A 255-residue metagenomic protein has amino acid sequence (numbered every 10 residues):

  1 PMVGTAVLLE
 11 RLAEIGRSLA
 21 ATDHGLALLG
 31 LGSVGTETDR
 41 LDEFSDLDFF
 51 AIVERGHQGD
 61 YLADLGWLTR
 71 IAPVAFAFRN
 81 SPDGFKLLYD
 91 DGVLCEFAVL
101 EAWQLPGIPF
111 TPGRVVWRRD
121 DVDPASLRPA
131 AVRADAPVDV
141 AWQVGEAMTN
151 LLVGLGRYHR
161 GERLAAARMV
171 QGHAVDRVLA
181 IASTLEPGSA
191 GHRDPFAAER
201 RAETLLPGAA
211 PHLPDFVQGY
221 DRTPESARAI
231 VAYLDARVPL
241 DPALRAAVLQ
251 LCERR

Functional and structural regions predicted by a protein language model:
M2-L19, D23, L31-F44, F50-A98: Metal-dependent nucleotidyltransferase catalytic core
M2-T5, W67-A165, M169, L251: Conserved NTP/Mg2+-binding pocket subregion across the NTase superfamily
R11-A13, D60-Y61, S126-A131, L155 (+1 more regions): Short amphipathic alpha-helical segments, especially helix-boundary/capping motifs
D23-H24, P207: Proline-centered flexible-loop/turn and helix-kink motifs
R40-E43, P109-F110, P195: Short aromatic-enriched loop/helix-cap "lid" or pocket-rim segments at secondary-structure transitions that line
E43, V115-V116, R201: Residue-level preference for alpha-helix termini and adjacent loops
V132-R255: Conserved nucleotidyltransferase catalytic core and NTase-mimicking acidic/glycine-rich helix/loop elements in nucleic
